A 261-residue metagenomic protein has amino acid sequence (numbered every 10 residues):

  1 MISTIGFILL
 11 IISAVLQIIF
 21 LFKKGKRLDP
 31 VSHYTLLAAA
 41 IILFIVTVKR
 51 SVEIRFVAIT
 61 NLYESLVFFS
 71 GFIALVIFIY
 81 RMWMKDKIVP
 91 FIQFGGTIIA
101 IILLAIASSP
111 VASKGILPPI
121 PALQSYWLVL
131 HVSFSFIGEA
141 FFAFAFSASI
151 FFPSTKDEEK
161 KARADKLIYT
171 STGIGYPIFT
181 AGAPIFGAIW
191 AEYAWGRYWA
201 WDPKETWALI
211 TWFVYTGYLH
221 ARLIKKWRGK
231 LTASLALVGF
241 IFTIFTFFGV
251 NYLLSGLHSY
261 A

Functional and structural regions predicted by a protein language model:
M1-A261: Polytopic transmembrane helical bundles with strong interfacial aromatic enrichment
